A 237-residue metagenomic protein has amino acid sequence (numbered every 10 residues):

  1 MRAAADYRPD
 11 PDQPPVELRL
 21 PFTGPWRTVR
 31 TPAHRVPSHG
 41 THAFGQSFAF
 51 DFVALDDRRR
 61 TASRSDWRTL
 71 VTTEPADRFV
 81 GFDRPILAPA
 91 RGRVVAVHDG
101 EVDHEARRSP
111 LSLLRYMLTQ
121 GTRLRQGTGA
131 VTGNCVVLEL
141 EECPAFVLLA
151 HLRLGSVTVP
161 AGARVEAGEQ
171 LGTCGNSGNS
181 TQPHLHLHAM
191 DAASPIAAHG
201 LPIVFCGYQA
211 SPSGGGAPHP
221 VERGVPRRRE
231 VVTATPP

Functional and structural regions predicted by a protein language model:
M1-P37, A43-G45, V231-P237: Terminal presequence/propeptide segments associated with secretion/organelle targeting and zymogen/polyprotein
R30, A54, A96, H151-L154 (+2 more regions): A residue-level detector for short acidic-glycine micro-motifs
P37-H39, T128, A163-E166, H188-P237: Acidic, glycine-rich catalytic/binding loops that coordinate metals and/or anionic ligands
S47-A49, D83, T132-V136: Short glycine-rich loop/turn motifs
R58, G100-V102, L171-T181: Short, charged beta-turn/beta-strand-edge "cap" motif at the junction between a beta-strand and an adjacent loop
V80-F82, V131-T132, V157-T158: Short, small/polar residue-rich loop motifs at catalytic or cofactor-binding pockets
I86-A96, V159-T173: Short, well-structured beta-strand-loop connectors
R93-R153: Zn2+-dependent peptidoglycan hydrolase active-site motif and core
